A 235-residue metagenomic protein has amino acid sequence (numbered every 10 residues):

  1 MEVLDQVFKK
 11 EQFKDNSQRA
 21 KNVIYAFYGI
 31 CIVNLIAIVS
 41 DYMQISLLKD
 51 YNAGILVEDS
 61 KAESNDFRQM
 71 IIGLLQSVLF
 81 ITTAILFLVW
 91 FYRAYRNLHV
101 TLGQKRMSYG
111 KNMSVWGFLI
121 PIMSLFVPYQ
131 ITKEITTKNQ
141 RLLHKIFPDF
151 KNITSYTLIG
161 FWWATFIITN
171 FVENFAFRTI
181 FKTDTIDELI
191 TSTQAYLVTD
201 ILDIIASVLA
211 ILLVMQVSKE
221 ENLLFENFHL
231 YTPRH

Functional and structural regions predicted by a protein language model:
M1-K14, K145, L223-H235: Low-complexity, intrinsically disordered extramembrane tails and loops of integral membrane proteins
A26-G29, V33, N65-I85, M113 (+3 more regions): Physicochemical signature of membrane-embedded alpha-helices that form the seven-helix bundle of GPCRs, emphasizing
C31-K49, F171-F177: Alpha-helical transmembrane segments of multi-pass membrane proteins
L48-D66: Perimembrane loop-to-helix junctions flanking transmembrane segments
A84-G103, I135: Membrane-helix interface/capping segments
K111-T132: Hydrophobic, aromatic-rich membrane-embedded alpha-helical segments
Y129-L158: Membrane-interface alpha-helices
I167-D184, L189, L197-H235: C-terminal transmembrane-bundle signature of multipass membrane proteins, characterized by strong activation on
